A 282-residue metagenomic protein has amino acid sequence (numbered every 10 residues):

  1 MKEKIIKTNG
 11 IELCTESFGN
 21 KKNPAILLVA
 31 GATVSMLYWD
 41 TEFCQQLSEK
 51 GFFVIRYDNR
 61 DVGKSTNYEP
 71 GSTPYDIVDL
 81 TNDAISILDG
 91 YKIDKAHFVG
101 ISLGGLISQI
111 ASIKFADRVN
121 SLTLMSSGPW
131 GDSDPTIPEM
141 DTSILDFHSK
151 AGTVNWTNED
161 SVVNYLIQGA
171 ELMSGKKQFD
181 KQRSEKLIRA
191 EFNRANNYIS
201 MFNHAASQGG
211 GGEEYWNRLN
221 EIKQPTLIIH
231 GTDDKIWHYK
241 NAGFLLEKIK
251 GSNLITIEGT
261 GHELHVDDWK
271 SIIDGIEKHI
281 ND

Functional and structural regions predicted by a protein language model:
I11-N67: Conserved HGGG/HGGXW glycine-rich cap/lid loop of the alpha/beta-hydrolase fold
V78-A96: Conserved acidic catalytic loop of the alpha/beta-hydrolase fold
G105-A116, L122: Short glycine-enriched nucleophile-adjacent loop and the immediately C-terminal alpha-helix near the catalytic center
L122-W156: Flexible "cap/lid" loop of the alpha/beta hydrolase fold
T142-N217, Q224, F244: Alpha/beta-hydrolase
I222, I228-H230: Short beta-strand/loop motif that positions the catalytic acidic residue of the alpha/beta-hydrolase fold
K235-N241: Conserved alpha/beta-hydrolase "acid-adjacent" motif
S252-D282: Catalytic active-site module of serine/aspartate enzymes centered on a nucleophile-bearing elbow/loop
